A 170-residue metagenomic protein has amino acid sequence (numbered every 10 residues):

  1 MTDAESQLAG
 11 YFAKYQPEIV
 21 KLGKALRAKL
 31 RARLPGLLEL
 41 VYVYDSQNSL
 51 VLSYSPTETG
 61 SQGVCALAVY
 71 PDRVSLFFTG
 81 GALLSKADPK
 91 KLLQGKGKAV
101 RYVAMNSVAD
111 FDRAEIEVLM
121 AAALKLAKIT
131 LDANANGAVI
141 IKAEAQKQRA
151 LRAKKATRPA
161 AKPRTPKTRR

Functional and structural regions predicted by a protein language model:
M1-R170: Charge-dense, helix-prone N-terminal extensions
